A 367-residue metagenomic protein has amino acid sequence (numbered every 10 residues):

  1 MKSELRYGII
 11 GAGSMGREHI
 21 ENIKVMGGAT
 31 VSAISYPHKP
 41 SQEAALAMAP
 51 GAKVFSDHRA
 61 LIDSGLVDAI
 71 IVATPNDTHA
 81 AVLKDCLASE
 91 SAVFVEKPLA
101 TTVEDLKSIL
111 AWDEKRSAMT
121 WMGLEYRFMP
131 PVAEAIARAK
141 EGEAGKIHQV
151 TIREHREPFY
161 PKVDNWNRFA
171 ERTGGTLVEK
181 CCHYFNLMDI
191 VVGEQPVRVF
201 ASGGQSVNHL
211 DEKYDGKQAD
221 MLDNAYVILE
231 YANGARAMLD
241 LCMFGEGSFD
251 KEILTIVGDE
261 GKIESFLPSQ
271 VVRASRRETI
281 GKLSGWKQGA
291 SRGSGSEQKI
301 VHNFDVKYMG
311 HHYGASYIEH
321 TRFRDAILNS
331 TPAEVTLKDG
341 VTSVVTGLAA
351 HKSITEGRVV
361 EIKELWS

Functional and structural regions predicted by a protein language model:
M1-A49: N-terminal Rossmann-like dinucleotide-binding module
M1-K2, V25-A29, A69-V72, A232 (+1 more regions): C-terminal helix-rich "cap/oligomerization" subdomain common to oxidoreductases
H19, P40, A49-W112, A315: Beta-loop-alpha module in the N-terminal Rossmann-like domain of NAD(P)-dependent dehydrogenases, especially those
S108-Y126, A144-V150: Rossmann-fold dehydrogenase core element
Y126-A219, G357: Predominantly a Rossmann-like dinucleotide-binding segment in NAD(P)-dependent oxidoreductases
G193-R198, S206, D215, M221-M238 (+3 more regions): Glycine-rich, aromatic-lined ligand/substrate-binding cores of catalytic and carbohydrate-binding domains
D211-Q218, Y226, E230-Y231, L254-T255 (+3 more regions): C-terminal glycine/acidic-rich active-site capping loop/insertion
